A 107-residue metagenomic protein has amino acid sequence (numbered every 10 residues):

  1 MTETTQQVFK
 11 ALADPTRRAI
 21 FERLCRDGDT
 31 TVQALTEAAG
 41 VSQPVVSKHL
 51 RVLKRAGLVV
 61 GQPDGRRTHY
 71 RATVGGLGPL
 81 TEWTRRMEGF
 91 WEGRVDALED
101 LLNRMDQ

Functional and structural regions predicted by a protein language model:
M1-T4, E22, R26, G78-Q107: Amphipathic alpha-helical dimerization/coiled-coil segments that flank or bridge DNA-binding/regulatory modules
T2-P44, R67-E82: N-terminal helix-turn-helix DNA-binding core of bacterial DNA-binding proteins
E22, L50-R51: Core alpha-helical elements of the protein kinase catalytic domain, predominantly the helix directly N-terminal
E37, K48, K54-R55: Alpha-helical residues within the helix-turn-helix
S47-K48, E92: Conserved catalytic core of two-component sensor histidine kinases
K54-G65, R71: Beta-hairpin "wing" of winged helix-turn-helix
